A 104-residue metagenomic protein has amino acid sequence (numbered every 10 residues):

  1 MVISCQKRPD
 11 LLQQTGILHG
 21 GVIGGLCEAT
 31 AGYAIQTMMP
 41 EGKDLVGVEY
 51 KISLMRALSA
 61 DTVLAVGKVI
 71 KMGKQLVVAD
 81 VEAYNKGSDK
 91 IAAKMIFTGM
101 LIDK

Functional and structural regions predicted by a protein language model:
M1-L18: Catalytic strand-loop segment that frames the active site of acyl-thioester-processing enzymes
C5-K7, L54, L101: Hydrophobic residues in beta-strands and at strand termini
R8, E28, K94: ATP/adenylate-binding site constellation spanning eukaryotic-like Ser/Thr protein kinases, ABC-transporter
T15-G32: Compact, glycine-rich, soluble single-domain proteins
L18, A34-L64, V69: Hydrophobic beta-strand-centered segment that forms part of the acyl-chain substrate-binding groove
G25, V46, K51-L54, Q75 (+1 more regions): Residue-level recognition of specific faces of alpha-helices
L58-A60, L64-V66, I70-K104: HotDog/MaoC-like acyl-thioester-processing domains
